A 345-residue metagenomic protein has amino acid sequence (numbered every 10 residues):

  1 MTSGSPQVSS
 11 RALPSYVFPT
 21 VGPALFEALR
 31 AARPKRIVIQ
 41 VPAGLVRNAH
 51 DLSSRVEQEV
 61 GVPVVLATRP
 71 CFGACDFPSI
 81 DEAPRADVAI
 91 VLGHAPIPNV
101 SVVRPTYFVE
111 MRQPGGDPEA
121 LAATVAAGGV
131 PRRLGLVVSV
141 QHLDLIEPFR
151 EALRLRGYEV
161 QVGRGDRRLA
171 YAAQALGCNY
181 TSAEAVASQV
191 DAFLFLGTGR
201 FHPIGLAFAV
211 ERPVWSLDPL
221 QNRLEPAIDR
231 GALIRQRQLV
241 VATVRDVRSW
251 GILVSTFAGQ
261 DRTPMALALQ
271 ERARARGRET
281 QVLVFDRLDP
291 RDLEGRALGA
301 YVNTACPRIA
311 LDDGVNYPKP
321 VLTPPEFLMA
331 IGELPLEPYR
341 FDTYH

Functional and structural regions predicted by a protein language model:
T2-G4: Pyridoxal 5′-phosphate
V8-A24, L29-V210, V214-P226, R230-Q238: The feature marks the mature, well-folded catalytic cores of soluble enzymes
V41-L52, V64, A258-A266, Q270 (+2 more regions): Cofactor-cradling patches in redox/metallo enzymes
T68, R164, V284-D286, T323-P325: Short loop/edge segments at beta-strand edges and connector loops that shape dinucleotide/nucleotide cofactor-binding
H94-I97, T198-F201, F257-A258, C306-I309 (+1 more regions): Short glycine-rich anion-binding loops that position phosphate/pyrophosphate groups of nucleotides and phosphorylated
F149-R150, F201-T280, R287-G295: Redox- and metal-dependent alpha/beta enzyme cores, enriched for Fe-S-associated oxidoreductases and cofactor-handling
L220-L224, D229-G231, P307-H345: Peripheral docking tails and interdomain loops at the edges of cofactor- or intermediate-handling domains
